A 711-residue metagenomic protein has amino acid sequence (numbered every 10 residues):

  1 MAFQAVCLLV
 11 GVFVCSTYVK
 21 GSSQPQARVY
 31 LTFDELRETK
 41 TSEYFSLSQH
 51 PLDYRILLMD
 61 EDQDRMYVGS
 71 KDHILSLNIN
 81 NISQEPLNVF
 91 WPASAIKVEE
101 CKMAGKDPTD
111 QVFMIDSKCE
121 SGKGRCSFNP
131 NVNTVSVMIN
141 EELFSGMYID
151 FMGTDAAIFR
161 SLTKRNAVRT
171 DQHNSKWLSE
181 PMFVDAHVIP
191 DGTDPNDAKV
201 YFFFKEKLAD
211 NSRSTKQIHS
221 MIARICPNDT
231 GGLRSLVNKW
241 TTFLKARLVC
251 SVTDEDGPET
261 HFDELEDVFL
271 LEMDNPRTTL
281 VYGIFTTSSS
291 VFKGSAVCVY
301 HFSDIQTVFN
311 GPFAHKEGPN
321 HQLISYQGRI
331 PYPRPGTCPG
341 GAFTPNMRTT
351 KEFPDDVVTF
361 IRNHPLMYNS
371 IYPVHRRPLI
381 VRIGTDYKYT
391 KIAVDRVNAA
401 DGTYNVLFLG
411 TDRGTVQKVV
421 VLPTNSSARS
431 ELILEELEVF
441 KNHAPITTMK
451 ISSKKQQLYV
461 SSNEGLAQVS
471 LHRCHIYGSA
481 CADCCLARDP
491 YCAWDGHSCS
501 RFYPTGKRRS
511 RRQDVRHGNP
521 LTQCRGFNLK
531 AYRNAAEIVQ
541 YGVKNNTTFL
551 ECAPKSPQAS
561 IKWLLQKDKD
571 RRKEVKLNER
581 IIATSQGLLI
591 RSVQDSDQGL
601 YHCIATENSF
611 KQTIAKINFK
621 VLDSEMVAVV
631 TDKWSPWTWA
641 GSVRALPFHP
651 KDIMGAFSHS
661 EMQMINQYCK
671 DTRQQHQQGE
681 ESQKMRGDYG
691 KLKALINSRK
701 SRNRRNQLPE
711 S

Functional and structural regions predicted by a protein language model:
A2-I451, K455, V460-Q468, Y491 (+2 more regions): Disulfide-stabilized extracellular ectodomains of secreted/luminal proteins, especially beta-rich
I392, T548-S556, I561-K569, D597-N608 (+1 more regions): Structural signature of extracellular immunoglobulin-like
R396, I538-G542, L577-L600, A605-F610: Extracellular beta-strand/loop-rich beta-sandwich domains predominantly from IgSF
R429-E436, S560-L589, S596, D688 (+1 more regions): Immunoglobulin-superfamily Ig-like beta-sandwich domains in protein ectodomains
H472, L600-M626, G679-E681, M685 (+2 more regions): Extracellular/luminal immunoglobulin-like beta-sandwich modules
R473-I476, T522-E537, L565-S585, E607-K611 (+2 more regions): Flexible inter-domain hinge/linker segments at boundaries of tandem extracellular adhesion modules
P490-R501, L708-P709: Extracellular Cys-Trp
E537-V539, M626-S711: Extracellular mucin-like/proteoglycan-style low-complexity regions
